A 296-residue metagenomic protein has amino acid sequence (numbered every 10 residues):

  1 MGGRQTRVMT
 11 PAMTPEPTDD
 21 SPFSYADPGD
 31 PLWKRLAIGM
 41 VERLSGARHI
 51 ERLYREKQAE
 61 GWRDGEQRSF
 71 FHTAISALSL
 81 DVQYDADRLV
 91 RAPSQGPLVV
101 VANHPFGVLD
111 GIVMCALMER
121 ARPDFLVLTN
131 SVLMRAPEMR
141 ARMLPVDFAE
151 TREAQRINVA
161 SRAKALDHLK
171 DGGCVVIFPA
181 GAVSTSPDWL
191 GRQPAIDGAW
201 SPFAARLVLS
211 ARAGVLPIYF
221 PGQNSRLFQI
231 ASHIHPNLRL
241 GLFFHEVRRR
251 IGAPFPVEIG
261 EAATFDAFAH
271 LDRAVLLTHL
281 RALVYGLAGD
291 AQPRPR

Functional and structural regions predicted by a protein language model:
G2-V101, G111-V113, R120-R122, K164 (+1 more regions): Membrane-anchoring hydrophobic helices of lipid-metabolizing enzymes
P15, Y25, V159-R296: Non-catalytic C-terminal accessory region of glycerolipid acyltransferases and related lyso-lipid remodeling enzymes
E51, V99-Q155: Catalytic core of membrane glycerolipid acyltransferases/transacylases, capturing the structured, soluble-facing
H72-S76, A136-P137, V247-R250: Short, conserved catalytic or adaptor-binding loops enriched in Gly and charged residues
I75-L80, H104, T151-R156, Q193-A195: Short, flexible loop segments at the rims of nucleotide/cofactor-binding pockets, characterized by
R88, S131, P221: Residue-level "edge-of-site" marker
S94-V99, A141, P256-E258: Glycine-rich, often proline-containing surface loops adjacent to acidic residues and nearby aromatics that form
L98, P123-L126, R142, A165 (+2 more regions): Generic beta-strand structural signal
